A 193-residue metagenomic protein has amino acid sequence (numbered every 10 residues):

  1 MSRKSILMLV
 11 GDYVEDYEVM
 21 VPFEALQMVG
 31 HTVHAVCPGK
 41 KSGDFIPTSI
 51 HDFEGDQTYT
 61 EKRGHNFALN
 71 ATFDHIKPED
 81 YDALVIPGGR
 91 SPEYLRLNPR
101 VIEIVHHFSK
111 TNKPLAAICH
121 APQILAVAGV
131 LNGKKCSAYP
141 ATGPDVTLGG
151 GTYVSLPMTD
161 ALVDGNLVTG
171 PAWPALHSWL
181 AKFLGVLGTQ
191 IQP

Functional and structural regions predicted by a protein language model:
M1-T111, I124-K135, G143-P193: Extended, subdomain-level signal for the structured scaffold at the beginning of enzyme domains
I118-A121: Short, thiol/selenol-centered motifs that function as redox-active sites or metal-ligating centers
